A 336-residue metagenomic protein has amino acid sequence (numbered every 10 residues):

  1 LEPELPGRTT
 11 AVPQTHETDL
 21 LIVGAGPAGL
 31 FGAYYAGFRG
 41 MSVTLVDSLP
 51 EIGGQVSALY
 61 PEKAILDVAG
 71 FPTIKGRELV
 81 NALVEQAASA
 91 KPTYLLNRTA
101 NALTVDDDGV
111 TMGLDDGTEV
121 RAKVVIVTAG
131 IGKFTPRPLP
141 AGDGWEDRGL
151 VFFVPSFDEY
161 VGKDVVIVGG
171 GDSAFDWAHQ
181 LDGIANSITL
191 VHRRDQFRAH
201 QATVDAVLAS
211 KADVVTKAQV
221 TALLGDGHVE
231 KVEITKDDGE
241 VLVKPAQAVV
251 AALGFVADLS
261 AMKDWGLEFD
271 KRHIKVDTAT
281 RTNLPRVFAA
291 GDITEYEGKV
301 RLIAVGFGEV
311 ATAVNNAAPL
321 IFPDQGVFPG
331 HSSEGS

Functional and structural regions predicted by a protein language model:
E4-A11, P138, D143-V161, A248-A304 (+1 more regions): FAD-site-proximal beta/loop scaffold in flavoenzymes
G7, N81-L114, E119-A122, D182-T278 (+1 more regions): A Rossmann-like FAD-binding core segment of flavoenzymes
P13-P92, F175-Q201: Beta1-alpha1 glycine-rich phosphate/pyrophosphate-binding loop at the start of Rossmann-like nucleotide-binding domains
E17-D19, N97, V161-D164, K217 (+1 more regions): Phosphate-coordination loops involved in phosphoryl transfer and adenosine-cofactor binding
G24, T128-G130, T135, V168 (+2 more regions): Short, well-ordered coil/turn residues at beta-beta hairpins and beta-strand->alpha-helix junctions within
Y94-R98, L103-L114, K123-V124, A129-P155: Glycine/small-residue-rich loop that forms an oxyanion/phosphate-binding "nest" at active or ligand-binding sites
